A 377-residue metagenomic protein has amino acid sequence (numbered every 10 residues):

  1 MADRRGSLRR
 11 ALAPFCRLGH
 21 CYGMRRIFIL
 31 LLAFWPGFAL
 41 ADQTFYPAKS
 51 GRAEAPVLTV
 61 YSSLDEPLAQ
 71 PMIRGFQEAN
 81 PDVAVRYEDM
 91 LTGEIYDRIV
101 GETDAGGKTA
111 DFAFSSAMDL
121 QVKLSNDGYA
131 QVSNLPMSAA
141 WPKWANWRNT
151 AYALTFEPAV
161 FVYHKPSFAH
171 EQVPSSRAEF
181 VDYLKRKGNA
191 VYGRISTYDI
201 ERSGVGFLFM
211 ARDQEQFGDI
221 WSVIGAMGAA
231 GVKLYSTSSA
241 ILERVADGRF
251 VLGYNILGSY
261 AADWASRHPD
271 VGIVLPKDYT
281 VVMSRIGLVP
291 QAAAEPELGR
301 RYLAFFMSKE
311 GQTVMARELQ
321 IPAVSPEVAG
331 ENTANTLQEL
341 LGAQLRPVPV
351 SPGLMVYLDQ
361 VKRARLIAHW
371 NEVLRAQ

Functional and structural regions predicted by a protein language model:
A41-V122: Early extracytoplasmic/lumenal segment of secretory-pathway proteins
S63, P67-Q70, K108-A110, S115-A246: Extracytoplasmic ligand-binding site segments that recognize negatively charged/polar headgroups
G106-F114, V251-I256, G272-I273: Paired acidic/hydrophobic, glycine-rich loop segments that form the ligand-binding mouth/hinge of periplasmic-binding
D119-K123, A246, F250-D270: A ligand-binding cleft/hinge motif common to bilobed small-molecule-binding domains
K143, F156-E157, V223-G228, L234 (+1 more regions): Periplasmic-binding protein-like
V162-S167, F209-A211, M283-E295, V314: A bilobed periplasmic-binding-protein/Venus flytrap-type ligand-binding module shared by bacterial periplasmic
P290-V350: Mature extracytoplasmic/periplasmic domains
P347-Q377: Conserved C-terminal helix/tail region of periplasmic/extracytoplasmic solute-binding proteins
